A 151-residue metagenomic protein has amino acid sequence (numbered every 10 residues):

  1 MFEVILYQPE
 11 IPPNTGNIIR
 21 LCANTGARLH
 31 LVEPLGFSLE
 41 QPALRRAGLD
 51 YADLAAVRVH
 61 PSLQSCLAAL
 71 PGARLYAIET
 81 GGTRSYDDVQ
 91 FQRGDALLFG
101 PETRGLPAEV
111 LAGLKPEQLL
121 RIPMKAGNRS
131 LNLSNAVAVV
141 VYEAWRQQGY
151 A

Functional and structural regions predicted by a protein language model:
M1-A151: Post-transcriptional modification and biogenesis factors for structured RNAs of the translation apparatus
